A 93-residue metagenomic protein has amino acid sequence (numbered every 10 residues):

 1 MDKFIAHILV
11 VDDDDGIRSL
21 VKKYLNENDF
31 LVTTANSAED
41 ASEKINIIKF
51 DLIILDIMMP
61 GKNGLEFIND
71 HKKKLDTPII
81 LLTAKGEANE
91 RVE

Functional and structural regions predicted by a protein language model:
M1-H7: Non-catalytic signal-transmission and effector/linker regions of two-component phosphorelay proteins
D15-T33: Two-component/phosphorelay signaling modules centered on CheY-like receiver
R18, P60, E87: The feature encodes the CheY-like receiver
T34-L52: Acidic, metal-coordinating helix/loop segments flanking the phosphotransfer/catalytic sites of two-component signaling
N36-S37, N63-E66: Acidic catalytic/metal-coordinating carboxylates
N46-I48, D70-T77: Conserved phosphotransfer cores of two-component systems
D56, T83: Active-site residues of response regulator receiver
E66, G86-E93: Alpha4 helix (beta4-alpha4-beta5 surface) of REC/receiver domains from two-component response regulators
